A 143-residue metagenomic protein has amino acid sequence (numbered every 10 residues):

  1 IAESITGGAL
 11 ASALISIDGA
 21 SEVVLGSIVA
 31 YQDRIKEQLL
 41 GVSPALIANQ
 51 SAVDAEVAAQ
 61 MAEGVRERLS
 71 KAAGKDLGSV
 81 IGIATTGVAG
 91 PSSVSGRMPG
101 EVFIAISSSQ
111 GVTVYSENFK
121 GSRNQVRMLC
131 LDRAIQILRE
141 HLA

Functional and structural regions predicted by a protein language model:
I1-A143: Short alpha-helical segments enriched in small residues
